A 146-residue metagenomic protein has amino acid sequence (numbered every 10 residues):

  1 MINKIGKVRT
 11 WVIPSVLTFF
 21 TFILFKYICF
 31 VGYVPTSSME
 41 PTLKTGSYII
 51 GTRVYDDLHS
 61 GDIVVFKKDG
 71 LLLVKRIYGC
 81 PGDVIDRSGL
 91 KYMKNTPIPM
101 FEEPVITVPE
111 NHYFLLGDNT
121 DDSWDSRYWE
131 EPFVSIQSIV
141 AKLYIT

Functional and structural regions predicted by a protein language model:
M1-T146: Extended hydrophobic leader/signal-anchor segments used for secretion and membrane insertion
